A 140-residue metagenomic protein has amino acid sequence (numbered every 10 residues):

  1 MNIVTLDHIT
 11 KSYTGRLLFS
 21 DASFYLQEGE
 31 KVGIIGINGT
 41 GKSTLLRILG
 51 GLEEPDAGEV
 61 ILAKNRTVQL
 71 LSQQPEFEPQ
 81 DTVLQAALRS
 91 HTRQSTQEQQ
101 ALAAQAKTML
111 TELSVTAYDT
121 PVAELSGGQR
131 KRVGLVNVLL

Functional and structural regions predicted by a protein language model:
N2, H8, R66, Q73-V133 (+1 more regions): ABC-family P-loop ATPase nucleotide-binding domains
V4, L18-D21: Conserved structural motif at the start of ABC-family nucleotide-binding domains
D7-T10, S23: Conserved A-loop
L26-E28, L62: Conserved hydrophobic segment flanking the Walker A/P-loop of ABC-type ATPase nucleotide-binding domains
I35-I37: The feature captures the beta-strand-to-loop junction immediately N-terminal to the Walker
G50: Helix-to-loop junction immediately C-terminal to a conserved catalytic motif
D56-K64: ABC nucleotide-binding domain "signature motif"
